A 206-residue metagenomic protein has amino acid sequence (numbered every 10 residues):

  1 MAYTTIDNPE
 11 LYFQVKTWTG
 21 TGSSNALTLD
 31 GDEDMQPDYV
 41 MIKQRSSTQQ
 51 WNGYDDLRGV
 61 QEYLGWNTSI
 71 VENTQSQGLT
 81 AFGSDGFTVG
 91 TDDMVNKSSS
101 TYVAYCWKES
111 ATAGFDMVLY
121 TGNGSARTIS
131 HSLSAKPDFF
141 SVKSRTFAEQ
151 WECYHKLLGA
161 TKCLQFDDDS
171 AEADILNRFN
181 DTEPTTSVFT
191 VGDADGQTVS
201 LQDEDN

Functional and structural regions predicted by a protein language model:
M1-N206: Surface-exposed molecular-recognition determinants
